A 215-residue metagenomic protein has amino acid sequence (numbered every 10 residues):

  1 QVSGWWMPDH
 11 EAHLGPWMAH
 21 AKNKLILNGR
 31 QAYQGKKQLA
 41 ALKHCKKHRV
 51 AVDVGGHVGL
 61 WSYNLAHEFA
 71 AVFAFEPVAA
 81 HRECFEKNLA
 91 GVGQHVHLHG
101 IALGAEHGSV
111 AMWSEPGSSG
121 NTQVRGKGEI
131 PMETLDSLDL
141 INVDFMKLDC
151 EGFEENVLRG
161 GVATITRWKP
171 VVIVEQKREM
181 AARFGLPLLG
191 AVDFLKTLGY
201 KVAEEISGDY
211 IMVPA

Functional and structural regions predicted by a protein language model:
Q1-H95, F194, V202-A215: S-adenosyl-L-methionine
K22-V52, H97-L98, S109-A111, S118-W168 (+2 more regions): Short internal loop-to-helix segment that lines adenine-nucleotide cofactor pockets
R82, E86-G117: Core alpha/beta nucleotide-donor-binding catalytic domains of modification enzymes
A102, E179, R183, T197 (+1 more regions): S-adenosyl-L-methionine-dependent methyltransferase catalytic module, highlighting the catalytic core
L103-A105, C150, Q176: Hydrophobic pocket-lining residues within nucleotide cofactor-binding pockets
P170-V174: Proline-aspartate-enriched helix->loop->beta-strand connector
L188-L198: Conserved Class I S-adenosyl-L-methionine
